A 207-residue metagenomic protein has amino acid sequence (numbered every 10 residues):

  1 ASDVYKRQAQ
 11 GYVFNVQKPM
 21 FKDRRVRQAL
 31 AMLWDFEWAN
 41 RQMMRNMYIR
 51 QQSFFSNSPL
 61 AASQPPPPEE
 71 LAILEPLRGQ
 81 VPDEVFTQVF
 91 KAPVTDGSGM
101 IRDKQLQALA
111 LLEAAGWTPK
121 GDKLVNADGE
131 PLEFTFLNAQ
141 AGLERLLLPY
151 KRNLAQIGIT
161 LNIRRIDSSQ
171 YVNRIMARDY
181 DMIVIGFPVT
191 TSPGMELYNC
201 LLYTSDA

Functional and structural regions predicted by a protein language model:
S2-S205: Extracytoplasmic/periplasmic ligand-capture domains
